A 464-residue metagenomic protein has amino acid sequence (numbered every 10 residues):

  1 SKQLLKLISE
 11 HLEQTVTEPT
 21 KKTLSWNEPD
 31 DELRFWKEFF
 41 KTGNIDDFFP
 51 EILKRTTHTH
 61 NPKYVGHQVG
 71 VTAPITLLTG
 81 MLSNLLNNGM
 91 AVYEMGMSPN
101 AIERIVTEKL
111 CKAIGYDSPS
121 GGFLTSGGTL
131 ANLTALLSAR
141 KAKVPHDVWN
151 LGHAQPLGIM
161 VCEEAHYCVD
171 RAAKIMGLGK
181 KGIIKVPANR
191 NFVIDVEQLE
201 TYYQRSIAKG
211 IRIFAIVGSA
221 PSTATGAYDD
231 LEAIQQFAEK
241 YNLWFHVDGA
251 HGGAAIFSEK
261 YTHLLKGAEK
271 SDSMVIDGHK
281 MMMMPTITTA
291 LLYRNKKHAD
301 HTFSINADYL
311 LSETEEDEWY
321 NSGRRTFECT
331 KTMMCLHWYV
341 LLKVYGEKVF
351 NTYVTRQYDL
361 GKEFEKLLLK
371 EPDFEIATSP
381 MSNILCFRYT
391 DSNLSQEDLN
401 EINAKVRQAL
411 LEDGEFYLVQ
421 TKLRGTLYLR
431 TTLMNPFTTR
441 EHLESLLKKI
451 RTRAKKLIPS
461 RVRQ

Functional and structural regions predicted by a protein language model:
K2-P119, L411-E412, F416, M434 (+1 more regions): N-terminal entrance/gating region of PLP-dependent enzymes' catalytic architecture
Q3-L7, A101-I105, K109, T352-E363 (+3 more regions): A non-catalytic, amphipathic alpha-helix used as a structural packing/dimerization or gating element in enzyme scaffolds
T23-N27, D317-R356, E365-D398, E415-T426 (+1 more regions): Conserved small-domain helix->loop->beta segment predominantly found in fold-type I
G70, E164-H166, R190-N191, P221-T223 (+12 more regions): Short, glycine-/Ser/Thr-/acidic-enriched flexible segments
L110-L137, I184-P187: Short loop-beta-helix segment that forms the pyridoxal 5′-phosphate
A131-D300: Conserved PLP-enzyme active-site core in the AAT-like
S222, K266-E371: Active-site C-terminal subdomain of aminotransferase-like
K422-Q464: PLP-dependent enzyme catalytic core of the Aspartate aminotransferase-like
